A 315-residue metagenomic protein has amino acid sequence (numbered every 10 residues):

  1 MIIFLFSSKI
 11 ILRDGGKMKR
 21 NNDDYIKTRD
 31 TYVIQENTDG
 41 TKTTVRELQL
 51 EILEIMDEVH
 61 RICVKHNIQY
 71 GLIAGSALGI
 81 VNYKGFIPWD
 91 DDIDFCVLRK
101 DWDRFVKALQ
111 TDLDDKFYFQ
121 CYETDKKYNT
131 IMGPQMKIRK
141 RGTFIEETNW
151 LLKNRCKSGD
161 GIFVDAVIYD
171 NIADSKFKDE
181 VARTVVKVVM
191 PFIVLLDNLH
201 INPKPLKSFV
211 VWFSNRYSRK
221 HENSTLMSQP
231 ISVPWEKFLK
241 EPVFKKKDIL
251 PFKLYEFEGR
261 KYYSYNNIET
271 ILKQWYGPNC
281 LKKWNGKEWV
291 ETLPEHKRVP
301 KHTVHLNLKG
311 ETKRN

Functional and structural regions predicted by a protein language model:
M1-F6: Hydrophobic alpha-helical signal peptides and transmembrane signal-/tail-anchor segments that drive secretory-pathway
S7-I10, K17: Short, positively charged and aromatic/hydrophobic N-terminal segments
G15, M190, K283-N285: Terminal accessory/targeting
K19-D30, Q35-T43: N-proximal low-complexity "stem/linker" segments adjacent to membrane-targeting elements
T31-Y32, G40-V64, L109-D174, K207-Y276 (+1 more regions): Conserved catalytic core of two-metal-ion nucleotidyltransferases
H60-I93, V97, W102-D103: Active-site nucleotide-donor binding segment shared across nucleotidyl transfer reactions
Y70-G71, S76-L78, F86-W89, F192 (+3 more regions): Tryptophan-centric aromatic hotspots in well-structured domains and transmembrane helices
D170-R216: Hydrophobic, aromatic-enriched interface-forming segments
